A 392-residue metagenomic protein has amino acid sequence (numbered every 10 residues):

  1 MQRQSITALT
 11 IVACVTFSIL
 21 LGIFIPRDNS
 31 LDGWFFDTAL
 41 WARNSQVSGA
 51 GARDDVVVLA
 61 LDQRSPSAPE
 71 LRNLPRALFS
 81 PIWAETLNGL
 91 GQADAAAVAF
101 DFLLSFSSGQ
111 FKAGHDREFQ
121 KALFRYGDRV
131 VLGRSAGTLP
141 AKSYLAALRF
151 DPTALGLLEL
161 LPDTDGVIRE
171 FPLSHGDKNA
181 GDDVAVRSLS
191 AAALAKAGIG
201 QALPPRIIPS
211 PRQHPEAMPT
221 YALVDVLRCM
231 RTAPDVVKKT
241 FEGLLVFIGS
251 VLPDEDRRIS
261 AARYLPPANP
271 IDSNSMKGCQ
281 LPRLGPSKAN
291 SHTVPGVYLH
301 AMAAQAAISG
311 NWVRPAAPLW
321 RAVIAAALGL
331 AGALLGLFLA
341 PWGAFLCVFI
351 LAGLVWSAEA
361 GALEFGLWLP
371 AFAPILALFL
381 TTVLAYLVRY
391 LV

Functional and structural regions predicted by a protein language model:
Q2-P205, F241-G343, C347, G353: Non-transmembrane functional regions of envelope-associated proteins
I25, N29-W34, A217-T220, A301 (+2 more regions): Low-complexity, intrinsically disordered regions enriched in charged/polar residues
S190, P219-C229, F247, P370-A371: Helix N-cap / beta->alpha transition motif
G198-V236: Substrate-access "cap/lid" subdomains that shape and gate the entrance to catalytic or ligand-binding pockets
V348-V392: Membrane-embedded alpha-helical segments, specifically the hydrophobic cores of selected transmembrane helices
